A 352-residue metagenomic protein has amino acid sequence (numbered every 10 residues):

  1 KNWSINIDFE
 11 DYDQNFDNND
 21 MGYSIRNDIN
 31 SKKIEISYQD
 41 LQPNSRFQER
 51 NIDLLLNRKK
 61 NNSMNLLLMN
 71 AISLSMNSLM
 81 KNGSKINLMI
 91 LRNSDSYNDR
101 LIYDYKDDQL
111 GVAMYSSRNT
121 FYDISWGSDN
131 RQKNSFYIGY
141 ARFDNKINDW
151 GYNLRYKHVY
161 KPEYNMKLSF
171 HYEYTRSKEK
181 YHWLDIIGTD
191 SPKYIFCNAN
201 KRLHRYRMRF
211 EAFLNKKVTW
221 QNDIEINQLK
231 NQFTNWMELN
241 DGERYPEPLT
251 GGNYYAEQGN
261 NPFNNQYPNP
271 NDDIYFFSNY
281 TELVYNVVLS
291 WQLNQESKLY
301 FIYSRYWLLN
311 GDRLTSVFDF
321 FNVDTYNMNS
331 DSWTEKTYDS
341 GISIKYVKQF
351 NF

Functional and structural regions predicted by a protein language model:
K1-F352: Exposed, low-structure sequence patches enriched in small/polar residues
